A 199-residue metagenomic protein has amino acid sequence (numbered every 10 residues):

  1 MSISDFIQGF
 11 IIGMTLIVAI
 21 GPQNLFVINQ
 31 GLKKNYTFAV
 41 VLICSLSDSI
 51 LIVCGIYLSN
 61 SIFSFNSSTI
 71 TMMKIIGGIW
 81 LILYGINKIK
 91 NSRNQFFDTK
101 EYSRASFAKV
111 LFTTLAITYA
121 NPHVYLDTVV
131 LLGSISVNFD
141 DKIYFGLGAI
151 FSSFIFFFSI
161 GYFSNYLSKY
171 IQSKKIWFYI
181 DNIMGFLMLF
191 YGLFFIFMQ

Functional and structural regions predicted by a protein language model:
I3-T71, V129-Y144: Juxtamembrane transmembrane-helix termini in multi-pass membrane transport proteins
D5, F65-F96, S153-I160, Q172-Q199: Selective transmembrane alpha-helices of multi-pass membrane proteins
I11, F38-L42, K74-G78, F112 (+5 more regions): Internal alpha-helical transmembrane segments of multi-pass membrane proteins, especially GPCRs
G13-I17, S49, T118-P122, I150-F158: Residue-level hotspots within the lipid-embedded alpha helices of multi-pass solute transporters
D48-S59, L81-G85, Y125, F156-S164 (+1 more regions): Alpha-helical transmembrane segments and their lipid-water interface positions in multi-pass membrane proteins
C54-I56, T114-L126, F186-Q199: Hydrophobic alpha-helical transmembrane segments in multi-pass integral membrane proteins
R93-K109: Flexible interhelical linker loops that connect adjacent transmembrane helices in multi-pass membrane transporters
